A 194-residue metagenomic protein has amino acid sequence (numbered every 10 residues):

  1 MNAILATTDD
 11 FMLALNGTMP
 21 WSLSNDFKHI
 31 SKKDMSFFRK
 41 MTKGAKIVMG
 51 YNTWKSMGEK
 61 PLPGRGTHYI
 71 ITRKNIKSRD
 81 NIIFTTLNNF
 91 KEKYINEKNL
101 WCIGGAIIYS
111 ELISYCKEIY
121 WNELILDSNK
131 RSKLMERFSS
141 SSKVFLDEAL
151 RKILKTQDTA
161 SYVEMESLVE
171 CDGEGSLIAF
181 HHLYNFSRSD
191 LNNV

Functional and structural regions predicted by a protein language model:
M1-V194: Enzymes that bind and transform nitrogen-containing heteroaromatic metabolites
